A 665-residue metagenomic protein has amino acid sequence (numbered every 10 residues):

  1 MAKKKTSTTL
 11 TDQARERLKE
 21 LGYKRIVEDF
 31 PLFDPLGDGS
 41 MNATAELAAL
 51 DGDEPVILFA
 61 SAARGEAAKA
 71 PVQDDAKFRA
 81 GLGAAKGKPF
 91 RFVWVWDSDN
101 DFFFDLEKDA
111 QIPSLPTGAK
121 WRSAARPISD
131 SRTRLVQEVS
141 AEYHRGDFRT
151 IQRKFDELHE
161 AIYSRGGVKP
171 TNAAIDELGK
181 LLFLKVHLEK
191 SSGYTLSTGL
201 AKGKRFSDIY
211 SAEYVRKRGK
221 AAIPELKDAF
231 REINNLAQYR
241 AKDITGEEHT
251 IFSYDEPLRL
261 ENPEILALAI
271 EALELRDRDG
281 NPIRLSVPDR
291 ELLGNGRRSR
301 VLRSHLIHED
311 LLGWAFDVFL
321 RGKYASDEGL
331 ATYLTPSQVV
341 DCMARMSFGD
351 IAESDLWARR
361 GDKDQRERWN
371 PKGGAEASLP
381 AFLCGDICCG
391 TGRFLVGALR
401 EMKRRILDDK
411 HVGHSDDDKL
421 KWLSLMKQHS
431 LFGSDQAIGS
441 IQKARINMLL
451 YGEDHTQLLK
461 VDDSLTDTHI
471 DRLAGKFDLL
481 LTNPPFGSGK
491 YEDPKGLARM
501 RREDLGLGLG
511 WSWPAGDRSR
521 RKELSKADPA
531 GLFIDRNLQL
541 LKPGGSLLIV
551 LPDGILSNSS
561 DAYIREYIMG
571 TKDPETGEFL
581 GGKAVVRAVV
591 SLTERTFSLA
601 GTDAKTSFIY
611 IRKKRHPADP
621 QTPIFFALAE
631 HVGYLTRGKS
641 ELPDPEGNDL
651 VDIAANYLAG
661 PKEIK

Functional and structural regions predicted by a protein language model:
M1-D38, R536, K572: Acidic-basic catalytic patches of nuclease active cores, encompassing PD-(D/E)XK and other metal-cofactor nuclease
P35-D51, I609: Short acidic loop-to-beta-strand element that houses the catalytic metal-binding Asp/Glu of nuclease active sites
A45-L58, A110: Active-site beta-strand-loop-beta-strand hairpin of nuclease catalytic cores that positions key catalytic residues
I57-S61, A67-A68, K77-F78, G83-G246 (+3 more regions): Charged, often flexible domain-edge or linker segments that flank or initiate folded functional domains
G65-A67, A119-W121, A125, S129 (+2 more regions): A conserved structural/catalytic subdomain of Rossmann-like adenosyl-cofactor enzymes
F183, K190-Y324: Long recognition/docking surfaces used for binding and targeting
W314-G349: Class I SAM-dependent transferase core
P336-T482, G487-P494, A498, P552-G554 (+3 more regions): Conserved S-adenosyl-L-methionine
